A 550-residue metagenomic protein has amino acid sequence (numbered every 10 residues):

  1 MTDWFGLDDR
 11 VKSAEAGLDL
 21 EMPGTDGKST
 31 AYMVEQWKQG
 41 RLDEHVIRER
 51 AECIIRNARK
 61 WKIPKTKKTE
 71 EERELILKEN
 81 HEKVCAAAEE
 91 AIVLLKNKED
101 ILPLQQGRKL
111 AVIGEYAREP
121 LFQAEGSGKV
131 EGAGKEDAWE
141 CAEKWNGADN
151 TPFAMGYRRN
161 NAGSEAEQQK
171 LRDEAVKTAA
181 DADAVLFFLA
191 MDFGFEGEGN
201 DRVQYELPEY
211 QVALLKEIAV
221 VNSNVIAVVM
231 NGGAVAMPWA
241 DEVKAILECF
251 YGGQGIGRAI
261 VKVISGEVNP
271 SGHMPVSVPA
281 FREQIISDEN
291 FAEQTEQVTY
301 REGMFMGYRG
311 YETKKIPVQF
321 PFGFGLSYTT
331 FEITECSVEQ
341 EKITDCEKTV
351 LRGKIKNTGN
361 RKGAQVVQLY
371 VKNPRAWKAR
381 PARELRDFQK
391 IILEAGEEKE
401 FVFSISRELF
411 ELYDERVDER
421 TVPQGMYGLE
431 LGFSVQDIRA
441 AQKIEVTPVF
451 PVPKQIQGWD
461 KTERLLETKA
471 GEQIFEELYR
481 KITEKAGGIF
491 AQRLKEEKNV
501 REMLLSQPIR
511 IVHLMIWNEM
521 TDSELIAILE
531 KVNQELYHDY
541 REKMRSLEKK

Functional and structural regions predicted by a protein language model:
M1-D8, G27-L42, E82-K550: C-terminal non-catalytic regions of proteins with extracellular/luminal or membrane-system context
R10-S13: Pocket-flanking alpha-helical
A16-M22: Mobile "lid/hinge" segments at catalytic clefts and subdomain interfaces of large enzymes
G17, T30-K65: Long, well-ordered, tryptophan-enriched scaffold segments
H45, R56-V93: Helix-enriched interaction subdomains in cytosolic or periplasmic regions, typified by TIR/SEFIR signaling/NADase cores
